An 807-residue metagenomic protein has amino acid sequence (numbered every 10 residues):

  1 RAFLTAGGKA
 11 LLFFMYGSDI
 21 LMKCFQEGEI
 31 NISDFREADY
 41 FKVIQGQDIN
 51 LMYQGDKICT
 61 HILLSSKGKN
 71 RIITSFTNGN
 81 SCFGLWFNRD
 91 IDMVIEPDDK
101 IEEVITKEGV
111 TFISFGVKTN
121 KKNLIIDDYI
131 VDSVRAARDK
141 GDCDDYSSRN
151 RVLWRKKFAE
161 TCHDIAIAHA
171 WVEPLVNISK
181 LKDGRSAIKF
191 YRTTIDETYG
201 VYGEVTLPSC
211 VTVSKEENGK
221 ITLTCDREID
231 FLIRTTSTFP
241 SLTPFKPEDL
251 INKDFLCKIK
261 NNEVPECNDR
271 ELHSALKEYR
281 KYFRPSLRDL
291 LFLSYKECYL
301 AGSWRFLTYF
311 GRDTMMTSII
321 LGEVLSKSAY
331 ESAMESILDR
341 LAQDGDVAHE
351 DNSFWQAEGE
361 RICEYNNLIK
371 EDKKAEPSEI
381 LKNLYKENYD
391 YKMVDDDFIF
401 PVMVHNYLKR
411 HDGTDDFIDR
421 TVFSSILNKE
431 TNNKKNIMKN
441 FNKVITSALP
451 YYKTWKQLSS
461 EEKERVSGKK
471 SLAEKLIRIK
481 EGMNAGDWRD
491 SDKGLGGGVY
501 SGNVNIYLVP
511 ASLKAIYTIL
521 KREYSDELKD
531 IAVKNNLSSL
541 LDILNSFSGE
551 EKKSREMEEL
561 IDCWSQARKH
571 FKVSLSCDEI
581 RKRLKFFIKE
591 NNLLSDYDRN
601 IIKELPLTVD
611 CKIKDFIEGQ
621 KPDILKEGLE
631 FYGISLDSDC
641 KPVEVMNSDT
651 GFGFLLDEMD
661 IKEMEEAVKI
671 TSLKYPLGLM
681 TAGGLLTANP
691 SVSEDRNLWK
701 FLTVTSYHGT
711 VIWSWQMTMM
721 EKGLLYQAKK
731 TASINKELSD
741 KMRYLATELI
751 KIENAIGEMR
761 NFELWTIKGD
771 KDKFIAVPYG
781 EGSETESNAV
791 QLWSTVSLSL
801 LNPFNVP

Functional and structural regions predicted by a protein language model:
R1-P807: Acidic, mature catalytic/reactive cores of soluble proteins
